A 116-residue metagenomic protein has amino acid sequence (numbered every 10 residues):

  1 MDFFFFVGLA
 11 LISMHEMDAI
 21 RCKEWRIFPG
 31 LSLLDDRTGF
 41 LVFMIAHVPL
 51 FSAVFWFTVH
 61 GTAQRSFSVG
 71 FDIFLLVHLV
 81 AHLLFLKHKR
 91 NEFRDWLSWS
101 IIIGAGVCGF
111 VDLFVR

Functional and structural regions predicted by a protein language model:
F6-K23: N-terminal signal-anchor/start-transfer transmembrane helix
I12-M17, I73-L83: Aromatic-anchored segments of alpha-helical transmembrane domains
A19-D36: Cytosolic, membrane-interface loops and tails of multi-pass inner-membrane proteins
L31-P49, S98: A loop-to-helix transmembrane entry motif
D36, W96-G109: Small-residue-rich segments of transmembrane alpha-helices in multi-pass membrane proteins, especially helix faces
F43-W56, I101-G106: Core segments of transmembrane alpha-helices that mediate helix-helix packing or line hydrophobic substrate/ligand
V59-S68, L76-W96, R116: Membrane-helix boundary connector in multi-pass membrane proteins
F110-R116: Juxtamembrane boundary at the C-terminal end of a transmembrane helix
